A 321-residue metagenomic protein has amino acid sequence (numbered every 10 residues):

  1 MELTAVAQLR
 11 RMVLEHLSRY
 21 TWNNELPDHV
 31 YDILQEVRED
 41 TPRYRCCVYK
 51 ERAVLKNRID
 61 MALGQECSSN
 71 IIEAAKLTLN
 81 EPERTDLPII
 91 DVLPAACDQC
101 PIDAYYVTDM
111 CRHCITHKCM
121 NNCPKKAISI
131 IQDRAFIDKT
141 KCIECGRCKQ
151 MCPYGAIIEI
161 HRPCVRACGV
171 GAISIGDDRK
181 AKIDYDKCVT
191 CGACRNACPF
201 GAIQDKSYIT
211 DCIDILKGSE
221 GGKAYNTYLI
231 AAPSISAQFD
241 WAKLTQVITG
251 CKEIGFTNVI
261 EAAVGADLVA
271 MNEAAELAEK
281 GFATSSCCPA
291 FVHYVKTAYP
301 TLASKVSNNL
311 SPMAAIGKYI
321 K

Functional and structural regions predicted by a protein language model:
M1-M151, G155, R162-V165: Ferredoxin-type iron-sulfur electron-transfer modules and their immediate structural context
M1-S68, D205-K321: Iron-sulfur-associated redox domains of electron-transfer enzymes in respiratory and anaerobic energy metabolism
E83-A96, K126-Q150, Y154-N196, G201-Y225: Non-heme iron-sulfur electron-transfer modules
D98-Y106, S129-Q132, I175, A193 (+2 more regions): Gly-rich Lys/Arg/Thr-decorated short loops/hinges at beta-loop-alpha junctions or inter-strand turns that position
Q99, D103, I115, A156 (+9 more regions): Catalytic cores of large soluble enzymes that bind and process phosphate-bearing ligands
D103, V107, I115, C119 (+12 more regions): General structural feature for long, well-ordered alpha-helical segments within catalytic domains of soluble enzymes
T116, M120, I128, Y154-I157 (+3 more regions): Alpha-helix capping at helix-to-loop junctions
C123, C198, C251-K252: Hydrophobic alpha-helical packing residues
